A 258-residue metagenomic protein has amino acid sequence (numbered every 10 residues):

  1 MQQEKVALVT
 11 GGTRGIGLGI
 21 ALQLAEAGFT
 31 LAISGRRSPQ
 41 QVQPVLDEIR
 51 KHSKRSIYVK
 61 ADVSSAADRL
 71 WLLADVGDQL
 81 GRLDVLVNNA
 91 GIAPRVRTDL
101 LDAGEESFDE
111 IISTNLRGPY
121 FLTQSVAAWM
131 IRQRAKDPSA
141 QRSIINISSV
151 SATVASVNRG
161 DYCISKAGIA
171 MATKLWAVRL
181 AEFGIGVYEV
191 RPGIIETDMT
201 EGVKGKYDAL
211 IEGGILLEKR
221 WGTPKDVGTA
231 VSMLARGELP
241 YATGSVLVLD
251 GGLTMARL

Functional and structural regions predicted by a protein language model:
T13-G15: Conserved glycine-rich cofactor-binding loop
A93, R97, V154, G214 (+2 more regions): Short C-terminal tail/terminal secondary-structure segment of NAD(P)H-dependent dehydrogenase/reductase domains
R97-L100, G104-I112, I211-E212: Substrate-binding pocket helix/loop in short-chain dehydrogenase/reductase
T123, S165, T173: Active-site helix of classical SDR
A128, V178-R179, P240: Alpha-helical segment proximal to the catalytic Tyr-Lys
S149: Residue(s) in the substrate-gating loop at a strand-loop-helix junction that position the organic substrate next
A181, G186, A242-G244: Short, small/polar-rich loop/turn modules that mediate ligand/substrate recognition or access, typified
